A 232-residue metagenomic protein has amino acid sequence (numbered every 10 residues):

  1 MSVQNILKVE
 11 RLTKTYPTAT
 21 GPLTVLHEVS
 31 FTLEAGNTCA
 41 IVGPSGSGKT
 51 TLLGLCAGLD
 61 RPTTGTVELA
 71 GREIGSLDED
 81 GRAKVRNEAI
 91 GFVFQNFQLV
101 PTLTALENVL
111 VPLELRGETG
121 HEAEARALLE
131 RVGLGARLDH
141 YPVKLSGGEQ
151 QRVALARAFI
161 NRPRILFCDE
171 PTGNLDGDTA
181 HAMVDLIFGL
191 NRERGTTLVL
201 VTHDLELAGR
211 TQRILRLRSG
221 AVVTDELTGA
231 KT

Functional and structural regions predicted by a protein language model:
M1-T15, T224-T232: ABC-family P-loop ATPase nucleotide-binding domain
N5-S219: ABC family nucleotide-binding domain
